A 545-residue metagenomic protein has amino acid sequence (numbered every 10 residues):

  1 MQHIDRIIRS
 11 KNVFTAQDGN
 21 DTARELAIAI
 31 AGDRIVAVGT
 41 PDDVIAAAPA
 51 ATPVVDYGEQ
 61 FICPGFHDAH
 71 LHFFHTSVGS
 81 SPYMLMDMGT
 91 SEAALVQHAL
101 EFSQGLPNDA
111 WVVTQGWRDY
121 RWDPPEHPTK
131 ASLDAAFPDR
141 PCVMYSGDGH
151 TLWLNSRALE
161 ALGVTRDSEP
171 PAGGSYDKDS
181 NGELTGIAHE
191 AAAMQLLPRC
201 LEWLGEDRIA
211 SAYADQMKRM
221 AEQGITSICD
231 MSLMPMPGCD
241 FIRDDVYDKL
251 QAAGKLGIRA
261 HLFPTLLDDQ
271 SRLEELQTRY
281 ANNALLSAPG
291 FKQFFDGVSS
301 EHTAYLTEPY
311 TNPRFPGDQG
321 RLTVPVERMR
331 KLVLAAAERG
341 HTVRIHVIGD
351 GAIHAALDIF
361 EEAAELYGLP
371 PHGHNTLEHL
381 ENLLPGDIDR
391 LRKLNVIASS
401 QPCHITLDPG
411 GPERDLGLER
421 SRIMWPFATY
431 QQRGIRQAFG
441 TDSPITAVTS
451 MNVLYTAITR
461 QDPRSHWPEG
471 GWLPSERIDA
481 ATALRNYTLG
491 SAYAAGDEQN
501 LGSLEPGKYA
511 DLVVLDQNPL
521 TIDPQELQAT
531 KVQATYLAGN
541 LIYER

Functional and structural regions predicted by a protein language model:
Q2-R9, F14-E275, V298-I348, A352 (+5 more regions): Divalent metal-binding segments
A29, Q293, T535: Short aromatic-centered micro-motifs
H72, L285-T303, V396-T406: Non-cysteine beta-strand/loop elements that form the S-adenosyl-L-methionine
Q115, T226, M231, F294 (+3 more regions): Conserved residues at the C-terminal ends of beta-strands
Q251-A253, Q277-L286, L391-K393: Acidic (Asp/Glu)-rich catalytic clusters
L334-R344, G351-N375, L380, P385-D389 (+3 more regions): His/Asp/Glu-enriched, well-ordered alpha-helical/loop segment that forms or immediately abuts the divalent-metal
